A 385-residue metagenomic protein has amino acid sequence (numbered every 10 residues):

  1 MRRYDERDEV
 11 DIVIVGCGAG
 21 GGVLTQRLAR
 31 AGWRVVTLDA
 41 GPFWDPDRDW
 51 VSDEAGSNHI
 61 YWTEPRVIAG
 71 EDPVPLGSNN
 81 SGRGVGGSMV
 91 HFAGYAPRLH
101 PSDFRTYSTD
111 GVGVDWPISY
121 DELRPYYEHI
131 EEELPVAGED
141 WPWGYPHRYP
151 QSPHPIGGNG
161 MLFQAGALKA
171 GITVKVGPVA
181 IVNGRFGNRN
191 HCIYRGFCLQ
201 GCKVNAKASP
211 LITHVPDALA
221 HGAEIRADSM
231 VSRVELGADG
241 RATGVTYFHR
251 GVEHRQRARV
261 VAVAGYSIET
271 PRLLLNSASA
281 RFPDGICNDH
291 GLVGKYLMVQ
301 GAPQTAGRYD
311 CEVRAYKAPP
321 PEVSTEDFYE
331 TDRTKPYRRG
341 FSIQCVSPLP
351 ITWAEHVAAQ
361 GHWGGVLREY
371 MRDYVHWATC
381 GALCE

Functional and structural regions predicted by a protein language model:
Y4-G20: Beta1/beta-strand and adjacent pyrophosphate-binding region of the FAD-binding site in flavoprotein oxidoreductases
R27-R30, R34, G41-P46, W50-V51 (+5 more regions): Glycine-rich loop(s) and the adjacent beta-strand/alpha-helix scaffold that form part
P46-W50, S88, A93-G94, D103 (+3 more regions): Short, solvent-exposed loop/turn and secondary-structure capping segments
G56-W143, D310, K317, T331 (+2 more regions): Redox-cofactor-proximal catalytic regions of oxidoreductases
D72, T109-V231: Conserved redox-cofactor binding core of oxidoreductases
P73-N79, W116-P117, H290-E385: FAD cofactor-binding and catalytic pocket of flavoenzymes
G187-R189, G237-T243: A short, glycine/Asx- and small/polar-enriched loop/turn that sits immediately N-terminal to a beta-strand
